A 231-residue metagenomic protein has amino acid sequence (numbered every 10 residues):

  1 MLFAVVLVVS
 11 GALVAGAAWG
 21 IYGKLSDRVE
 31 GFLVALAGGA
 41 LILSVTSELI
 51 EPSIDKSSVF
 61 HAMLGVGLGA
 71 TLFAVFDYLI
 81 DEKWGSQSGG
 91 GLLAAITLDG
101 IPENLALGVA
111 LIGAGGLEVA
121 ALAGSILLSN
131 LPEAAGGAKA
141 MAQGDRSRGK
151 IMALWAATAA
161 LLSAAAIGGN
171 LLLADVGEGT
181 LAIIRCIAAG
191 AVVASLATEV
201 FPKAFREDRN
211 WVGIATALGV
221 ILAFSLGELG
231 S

Functional and structural regions predicted by a protein language model:
M1-S231: Intrinsically disordered, metal-sensing/regulatory segments
